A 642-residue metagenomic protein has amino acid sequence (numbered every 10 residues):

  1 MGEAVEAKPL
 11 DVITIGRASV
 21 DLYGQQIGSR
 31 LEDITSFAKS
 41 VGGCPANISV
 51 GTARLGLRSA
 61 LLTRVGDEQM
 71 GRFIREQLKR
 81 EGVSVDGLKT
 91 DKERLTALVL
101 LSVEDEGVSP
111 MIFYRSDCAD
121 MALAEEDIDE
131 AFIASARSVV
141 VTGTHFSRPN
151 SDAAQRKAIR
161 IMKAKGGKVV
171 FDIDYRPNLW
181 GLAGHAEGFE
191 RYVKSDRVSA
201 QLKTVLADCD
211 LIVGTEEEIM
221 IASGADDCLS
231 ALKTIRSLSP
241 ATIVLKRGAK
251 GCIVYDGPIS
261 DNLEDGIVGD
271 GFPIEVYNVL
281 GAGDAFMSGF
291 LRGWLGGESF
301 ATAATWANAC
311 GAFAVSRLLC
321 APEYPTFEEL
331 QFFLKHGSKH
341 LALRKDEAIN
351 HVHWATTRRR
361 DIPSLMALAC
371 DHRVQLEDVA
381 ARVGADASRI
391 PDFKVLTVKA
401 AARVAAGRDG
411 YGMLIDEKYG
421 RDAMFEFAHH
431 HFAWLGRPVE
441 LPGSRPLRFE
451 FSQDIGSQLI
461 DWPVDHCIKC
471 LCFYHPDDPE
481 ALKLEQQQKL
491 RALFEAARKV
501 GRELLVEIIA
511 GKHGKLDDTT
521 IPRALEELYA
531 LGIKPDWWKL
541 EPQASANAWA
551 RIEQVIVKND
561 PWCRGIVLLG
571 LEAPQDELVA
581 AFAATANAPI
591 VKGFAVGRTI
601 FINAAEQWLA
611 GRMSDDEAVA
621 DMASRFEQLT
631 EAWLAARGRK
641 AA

Functional and structural regions predicted by a protein language model:
G2-I13, I161-A164, G224-E347: Conserved phosphate-binding/catalytic region of the ribokinase-like
G2-S84, L123, E275, L368: Glycine-rich phosphate/adenosyl-contacting loop at the front of the ribokinase-like
R58-G143, Q331-H340: Conserved N-terminal subdomain of the carbohydrate kinase-like
G82-V83, H185-E218, P463-V464, L516-L540 (+1 more regions): Structural recognition of alpha->loop->beta junctions
P177-D265: Conserved phosphate/ATP/ADP-binding segment of small-molecule kinases
H340-H466, C470-D478, K534, Q575-T585 (+2 more regions): Alpha/beta catalytic barrel-like cores
L368, E507, W538, G597: Conserved, mostly hydrophobic/aromatic
V395-R403, F427, S452-C467, H475 (+6 more regions): Alpha/beta enzyme core
